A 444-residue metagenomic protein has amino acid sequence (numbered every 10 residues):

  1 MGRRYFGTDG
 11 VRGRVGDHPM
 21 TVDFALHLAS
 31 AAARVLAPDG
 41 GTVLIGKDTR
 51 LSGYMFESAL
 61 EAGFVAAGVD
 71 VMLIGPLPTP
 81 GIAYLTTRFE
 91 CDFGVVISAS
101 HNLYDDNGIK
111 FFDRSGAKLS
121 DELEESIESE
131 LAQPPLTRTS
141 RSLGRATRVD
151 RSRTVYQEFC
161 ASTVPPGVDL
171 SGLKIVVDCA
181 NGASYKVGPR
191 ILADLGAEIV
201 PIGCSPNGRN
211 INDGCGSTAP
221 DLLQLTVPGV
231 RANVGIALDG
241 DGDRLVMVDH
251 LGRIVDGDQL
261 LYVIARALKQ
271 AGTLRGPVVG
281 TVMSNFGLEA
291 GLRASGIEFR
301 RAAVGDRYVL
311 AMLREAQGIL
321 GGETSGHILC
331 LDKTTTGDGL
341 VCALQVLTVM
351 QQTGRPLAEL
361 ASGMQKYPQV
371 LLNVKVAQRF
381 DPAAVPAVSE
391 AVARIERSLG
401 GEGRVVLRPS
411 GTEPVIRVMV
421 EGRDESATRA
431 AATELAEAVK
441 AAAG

Functional and structural regions predicted by a protein language model:
M1, R14, N107-V230: Gly/Ser/Thr-enriched, mixed-charge loops and adjacent short helices that form phosphate/oxyanion-binding elements
M1-A62, A66-A67, F93, A146-K174 (+2 more regions): An N-terminal, well-structured beta->alpha segment
D9, I45, I82, V95 (+11 more regions): Buried hydrophobic positions in well-ordered alpha/beta secondary-structure cores of metabolic enzymes
R34, T42-D106, R190-V248: N-terminal small/polar loop signature for handling phosphorylated ligands or for N-terminal nucleophile
G40-D48, M72, K174-V177, G276-V282 (+2 more regions): Short glycine-rich phosphate-binding loop at a beta-alpha junction
V71-P80, I254-G257, T281, A302-A303: Active-site nucleophile and cofactor-binding loops and adjacent substrate-binding regions of central metabolic enzymes
Y104-N107, F111-S120, E125, S129-E130 (+3 more regions): Replace "Mg2+/Mn2+-dependent" with "divalent metal-dependent
A232-V234, Q270-G444: Phosphate-binding and adjacent anionic-ligand microenvironments
